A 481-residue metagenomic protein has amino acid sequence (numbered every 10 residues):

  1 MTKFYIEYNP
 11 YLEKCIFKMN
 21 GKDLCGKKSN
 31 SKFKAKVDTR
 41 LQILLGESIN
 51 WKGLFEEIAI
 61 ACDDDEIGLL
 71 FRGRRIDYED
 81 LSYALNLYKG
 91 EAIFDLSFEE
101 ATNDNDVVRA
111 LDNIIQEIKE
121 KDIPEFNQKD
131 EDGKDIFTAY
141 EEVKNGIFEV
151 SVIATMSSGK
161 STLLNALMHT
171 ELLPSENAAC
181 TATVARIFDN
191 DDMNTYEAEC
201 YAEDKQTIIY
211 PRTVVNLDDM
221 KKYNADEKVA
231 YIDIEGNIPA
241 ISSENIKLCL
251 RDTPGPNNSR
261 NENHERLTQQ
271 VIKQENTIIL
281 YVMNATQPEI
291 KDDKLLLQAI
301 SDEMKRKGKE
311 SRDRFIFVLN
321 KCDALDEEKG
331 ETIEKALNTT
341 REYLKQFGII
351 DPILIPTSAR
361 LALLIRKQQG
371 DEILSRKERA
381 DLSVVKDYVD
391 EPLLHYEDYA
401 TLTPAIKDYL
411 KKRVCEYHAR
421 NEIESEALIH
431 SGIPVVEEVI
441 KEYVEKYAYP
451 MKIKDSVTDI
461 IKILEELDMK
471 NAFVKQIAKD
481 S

Functional and structural regions predicted by a protein language model:
E7-D64, G68, D130-V414, S425-Y447: Globular "head" domains of long coiled-coil molecular machines
R40, G53-A61, Y83-Y88, S97 (+5 more regions): Charge-rich, solvent-exposed alpha-helical interaction surfaces
G68-Q128: Charged, amphipathic alpha-helical linker segments immediately N-terminal to NTP-binding catalytic cores
G73-D77, D323, A359-L363, I461-E465: Short, internal active-site loops enriched in acidic
I118-K121, E125, V150, N194 (+5 more regions): Short secondary-structure junctions and interdomain/linker hinges
Y409-S481: Extended alpha-helical coiled-coil/bundle linker/stalk regions that scaffold oligomerization and domain organization
